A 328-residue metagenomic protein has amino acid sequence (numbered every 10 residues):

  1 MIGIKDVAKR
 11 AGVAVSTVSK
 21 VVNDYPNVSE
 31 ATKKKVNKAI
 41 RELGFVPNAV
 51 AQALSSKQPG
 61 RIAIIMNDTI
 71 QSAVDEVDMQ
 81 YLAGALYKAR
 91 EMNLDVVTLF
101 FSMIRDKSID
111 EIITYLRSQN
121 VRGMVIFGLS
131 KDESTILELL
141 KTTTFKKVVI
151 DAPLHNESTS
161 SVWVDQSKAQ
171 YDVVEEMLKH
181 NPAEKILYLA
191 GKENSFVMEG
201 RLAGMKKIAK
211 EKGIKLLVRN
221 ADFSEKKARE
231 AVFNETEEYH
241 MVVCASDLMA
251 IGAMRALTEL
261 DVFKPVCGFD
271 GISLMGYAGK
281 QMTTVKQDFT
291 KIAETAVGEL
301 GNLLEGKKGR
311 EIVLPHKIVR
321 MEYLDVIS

Functional and structural regions predicted by a protein language model:
M1-G60: N-terminal helix-turn-helix DNA-binding module of bacterial transcription factors
V46-D110: Amphipathic helical "hinge" segments at domain boundaries
E76-E91, A169-V173, F196-I214, G252 (+2 more regions): Short, solvent-exposed amphipathic alpha-helices that sit in or adjacent to ligand/effector-binding or catalytic
A89-F101, Y188, K206-K227: Short beta-strand elements in bilobed, periplasmic/extracellular small-molecule ligand-binding domains
I126-A169, L248, D270-M282: Flexible loop/hinge segments that line or gate small-molecule binding clefts
S161-Y188, E225-F233, A250, Q287-E305: Hydrophobic alpha-helical segments within soluble ligand-binding/sensing domains
V173-K212, K308-I327: An alpha-beta-alpha
E237-S328: Flexible loop/turn connectors
